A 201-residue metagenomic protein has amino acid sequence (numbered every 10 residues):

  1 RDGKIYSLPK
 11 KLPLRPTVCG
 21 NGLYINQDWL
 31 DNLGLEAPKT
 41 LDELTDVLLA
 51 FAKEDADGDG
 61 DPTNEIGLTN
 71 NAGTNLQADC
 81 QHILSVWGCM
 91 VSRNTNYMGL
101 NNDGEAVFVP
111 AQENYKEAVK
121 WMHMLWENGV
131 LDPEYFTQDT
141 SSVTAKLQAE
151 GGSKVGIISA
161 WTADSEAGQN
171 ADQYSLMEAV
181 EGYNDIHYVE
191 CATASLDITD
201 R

Functional and structural regions predicted by a protein language model:
R1-R201: Extracytoplasmic/secretory soluble proteins
